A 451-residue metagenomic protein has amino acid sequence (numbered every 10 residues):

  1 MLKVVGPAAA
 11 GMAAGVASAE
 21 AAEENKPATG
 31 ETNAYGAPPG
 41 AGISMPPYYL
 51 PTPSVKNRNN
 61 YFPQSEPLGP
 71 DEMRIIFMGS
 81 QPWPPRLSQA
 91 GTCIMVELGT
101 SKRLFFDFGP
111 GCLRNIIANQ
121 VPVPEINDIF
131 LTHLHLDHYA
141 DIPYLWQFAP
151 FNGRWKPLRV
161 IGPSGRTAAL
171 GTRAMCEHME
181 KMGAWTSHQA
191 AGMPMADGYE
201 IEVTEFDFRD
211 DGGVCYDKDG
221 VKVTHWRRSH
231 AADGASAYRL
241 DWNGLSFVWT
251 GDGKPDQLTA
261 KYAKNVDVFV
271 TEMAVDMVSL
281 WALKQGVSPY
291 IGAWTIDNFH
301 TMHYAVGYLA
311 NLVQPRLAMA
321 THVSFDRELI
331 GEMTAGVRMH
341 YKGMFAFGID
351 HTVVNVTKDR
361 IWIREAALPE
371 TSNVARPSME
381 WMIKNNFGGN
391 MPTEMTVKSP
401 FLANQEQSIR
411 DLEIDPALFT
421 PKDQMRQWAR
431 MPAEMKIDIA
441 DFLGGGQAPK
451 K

Functional and structural regions predicted by a protein language model:
M1-A21: N-terminal export signals
L2, H322, I361-E365: Short, charged/polar, Gly/Pro-enriched secondary-structure boundary elements
G6-A9, A22-V248, Q257, G331-I361 (+2 more regions): Binuclear metal-dependent hydrolase catalytic cores
R228, V275-D276, M391-P392: Short glycine-rich anion-binding loops that position phosphate/pyrophosphate groups of nucleotides and phosphorylated
A237, N243-S246, K254-T352, F442: Cap/insert and terminal regions of metallo-dependent hydrolase folds
I363-P377: A polyampholytic, Gly/Pro-enriched intrinsically disordered region
A375-N404: Extended, charge-rich low-complexity interaction segments
